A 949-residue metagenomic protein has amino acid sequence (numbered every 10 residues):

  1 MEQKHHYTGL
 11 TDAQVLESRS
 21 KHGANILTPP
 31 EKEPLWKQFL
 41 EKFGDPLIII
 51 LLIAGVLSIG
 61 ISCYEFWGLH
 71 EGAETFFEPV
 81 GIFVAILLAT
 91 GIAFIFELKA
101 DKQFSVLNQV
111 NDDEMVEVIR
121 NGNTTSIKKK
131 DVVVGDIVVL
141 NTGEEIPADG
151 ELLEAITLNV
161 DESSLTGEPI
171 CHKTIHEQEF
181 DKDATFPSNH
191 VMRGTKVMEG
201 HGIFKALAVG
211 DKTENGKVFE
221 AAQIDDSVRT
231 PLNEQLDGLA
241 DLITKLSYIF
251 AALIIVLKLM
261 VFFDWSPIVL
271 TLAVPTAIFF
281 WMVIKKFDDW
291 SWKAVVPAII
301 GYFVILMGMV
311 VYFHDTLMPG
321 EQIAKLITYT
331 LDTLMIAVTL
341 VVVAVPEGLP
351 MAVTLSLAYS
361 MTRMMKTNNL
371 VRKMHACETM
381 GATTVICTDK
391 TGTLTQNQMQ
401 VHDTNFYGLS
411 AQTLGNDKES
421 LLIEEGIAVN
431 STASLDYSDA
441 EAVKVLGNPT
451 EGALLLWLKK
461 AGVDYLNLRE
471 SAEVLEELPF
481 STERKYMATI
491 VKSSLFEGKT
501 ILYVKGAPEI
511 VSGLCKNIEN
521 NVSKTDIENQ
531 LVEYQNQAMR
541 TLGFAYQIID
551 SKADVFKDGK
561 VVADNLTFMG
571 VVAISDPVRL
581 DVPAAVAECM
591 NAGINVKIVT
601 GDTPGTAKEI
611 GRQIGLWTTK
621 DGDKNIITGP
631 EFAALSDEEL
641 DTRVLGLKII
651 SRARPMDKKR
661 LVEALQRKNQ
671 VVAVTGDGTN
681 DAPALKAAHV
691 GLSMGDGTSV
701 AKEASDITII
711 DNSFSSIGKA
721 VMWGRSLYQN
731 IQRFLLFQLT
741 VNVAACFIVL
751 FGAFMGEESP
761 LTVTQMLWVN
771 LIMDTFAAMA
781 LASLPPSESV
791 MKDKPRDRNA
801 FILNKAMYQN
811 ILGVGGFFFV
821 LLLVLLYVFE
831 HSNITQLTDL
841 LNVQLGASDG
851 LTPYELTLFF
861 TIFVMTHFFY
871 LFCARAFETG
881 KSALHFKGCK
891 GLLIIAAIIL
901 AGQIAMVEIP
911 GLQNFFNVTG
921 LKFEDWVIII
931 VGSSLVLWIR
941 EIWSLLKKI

Functional and structural regions predicted by a protein language model:
M1-P795, A800-L803, F860, F877-I949: Conserved cytosolic headpiece of P-type ATPases
T166, N833-L840, R875-T879: Active/binding-pocket-proximal capping segment
V741-A745, G813-L822: Core segments of transmembrane alpha-helices that mediate helix-helix packing or line hydrophobic substrate/ligand
A753-T762, V828-Y854: Helix-coil boundary and interhelical linker segments in multi-pass alpha-helical membrane proteins
R798-G816, G846-L858: Membrane-water interface at loop-to-transmembrane-helix junctions
G816-S832, Q903-N917: Alpha-helical transmembrane segments and their membrane-interface junctions in multi-pass membrane proteins
V864, F872: Active-site pocket-lining segment
